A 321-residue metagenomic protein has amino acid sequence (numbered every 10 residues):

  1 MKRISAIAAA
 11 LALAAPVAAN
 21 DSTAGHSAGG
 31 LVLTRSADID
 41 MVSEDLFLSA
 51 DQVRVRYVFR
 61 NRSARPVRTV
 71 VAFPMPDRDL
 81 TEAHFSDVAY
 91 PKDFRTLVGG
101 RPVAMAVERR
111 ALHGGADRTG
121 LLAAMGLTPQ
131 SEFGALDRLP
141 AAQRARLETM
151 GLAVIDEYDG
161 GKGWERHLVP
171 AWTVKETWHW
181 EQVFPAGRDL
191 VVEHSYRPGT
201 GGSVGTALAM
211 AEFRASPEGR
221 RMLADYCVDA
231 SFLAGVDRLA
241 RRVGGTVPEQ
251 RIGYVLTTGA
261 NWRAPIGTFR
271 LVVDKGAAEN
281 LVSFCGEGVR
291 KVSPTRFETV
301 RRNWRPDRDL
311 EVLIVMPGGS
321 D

Functional and structural regions predicted by a protein language model:
I4-A15: Sec-dependent N-terminal signal peptides
V17-D321: Lumenal/extracellular ectodomains and adaptor appendage modules of the eukaryotic vesicle/secretory system
